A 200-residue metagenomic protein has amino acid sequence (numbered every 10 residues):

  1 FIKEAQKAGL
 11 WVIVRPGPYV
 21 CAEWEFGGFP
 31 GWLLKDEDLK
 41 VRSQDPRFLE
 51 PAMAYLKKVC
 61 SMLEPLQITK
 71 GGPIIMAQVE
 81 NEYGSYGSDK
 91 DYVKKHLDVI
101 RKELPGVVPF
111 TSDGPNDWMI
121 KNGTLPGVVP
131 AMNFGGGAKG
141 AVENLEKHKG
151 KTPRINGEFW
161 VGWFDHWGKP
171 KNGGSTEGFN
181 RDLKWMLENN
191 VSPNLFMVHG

Functional and structural regions predicted by a protein language model:
F1-E25, L97-K102, G106-V107: Aromatic-lined substrate-binding rim segments of carbohydrate-active enzymes
A5, V59, A77, E158 (+1 more regions): Conserved, mostly hydrophobic/aromatic
Q6-K7, E64-I68, I120-T124, N144-R154: Acidic (Asp/Glu)-rich catalytic clusters
L10, K102-E103, G135-G200: Catalytic-core region of carbohydrate-active enzymes that cleave or remodel glycosidic bonds
V14-P18, V79-N81, T111-D113, M132-F134 (+2 more regions): A cross-domain feature marking catalytic cores of carbohydrate-active enzymes and several ubiquitous metabolic/repair
G17, E23-G28, S88-K90, K121-N122 (+2 more regions): Short, solvent-exposed loop/turn and secondary-structure capping segments
A22-R47, N156: Aromatic- and acidic-residue-enriched carbohydrate-binding clefts of CAZyme catalytic domains
R47-P126: Active-site neighborhood of glycoside hydrolase catalytic domains
